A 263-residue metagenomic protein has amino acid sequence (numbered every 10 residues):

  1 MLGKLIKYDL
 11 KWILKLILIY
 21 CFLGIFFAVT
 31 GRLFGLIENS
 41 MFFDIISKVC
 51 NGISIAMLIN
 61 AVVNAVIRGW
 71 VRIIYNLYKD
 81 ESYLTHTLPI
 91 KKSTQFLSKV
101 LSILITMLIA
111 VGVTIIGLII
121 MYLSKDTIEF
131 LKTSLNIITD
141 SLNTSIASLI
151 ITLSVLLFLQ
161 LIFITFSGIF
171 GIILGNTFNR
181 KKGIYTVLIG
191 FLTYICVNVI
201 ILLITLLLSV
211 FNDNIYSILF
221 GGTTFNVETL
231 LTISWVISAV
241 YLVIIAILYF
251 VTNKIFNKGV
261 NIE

Functional and structural regions predicted by a protein language model:
M1-S82, K92-E263: Hydrophobic alpha-helical transmembrane segments of membrane proteins
T87-K91: Short helix-to-coil transition segments within interhelical loops that connect adjacent transmembrane helices
